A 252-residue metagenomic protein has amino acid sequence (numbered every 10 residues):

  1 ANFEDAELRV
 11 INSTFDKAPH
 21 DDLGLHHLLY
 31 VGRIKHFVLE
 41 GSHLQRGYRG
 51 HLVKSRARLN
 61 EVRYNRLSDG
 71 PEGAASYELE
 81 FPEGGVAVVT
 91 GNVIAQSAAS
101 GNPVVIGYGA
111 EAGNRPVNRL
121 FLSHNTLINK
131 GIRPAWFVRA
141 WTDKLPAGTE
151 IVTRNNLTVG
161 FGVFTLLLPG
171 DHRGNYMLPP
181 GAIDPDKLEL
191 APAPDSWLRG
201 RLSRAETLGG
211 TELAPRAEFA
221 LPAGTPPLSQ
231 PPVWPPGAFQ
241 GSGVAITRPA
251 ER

Functional and structural regions predicted by a protein language model:
A1-E189, A205-L208, A214-A223: Glycine- and acidic/polar-rich repeat regions and solenoidal domains
A191, D195-R252: Surface beta-loop-beta hairpin patches that serve as ligand-binding interfaces in beta-rich domains
